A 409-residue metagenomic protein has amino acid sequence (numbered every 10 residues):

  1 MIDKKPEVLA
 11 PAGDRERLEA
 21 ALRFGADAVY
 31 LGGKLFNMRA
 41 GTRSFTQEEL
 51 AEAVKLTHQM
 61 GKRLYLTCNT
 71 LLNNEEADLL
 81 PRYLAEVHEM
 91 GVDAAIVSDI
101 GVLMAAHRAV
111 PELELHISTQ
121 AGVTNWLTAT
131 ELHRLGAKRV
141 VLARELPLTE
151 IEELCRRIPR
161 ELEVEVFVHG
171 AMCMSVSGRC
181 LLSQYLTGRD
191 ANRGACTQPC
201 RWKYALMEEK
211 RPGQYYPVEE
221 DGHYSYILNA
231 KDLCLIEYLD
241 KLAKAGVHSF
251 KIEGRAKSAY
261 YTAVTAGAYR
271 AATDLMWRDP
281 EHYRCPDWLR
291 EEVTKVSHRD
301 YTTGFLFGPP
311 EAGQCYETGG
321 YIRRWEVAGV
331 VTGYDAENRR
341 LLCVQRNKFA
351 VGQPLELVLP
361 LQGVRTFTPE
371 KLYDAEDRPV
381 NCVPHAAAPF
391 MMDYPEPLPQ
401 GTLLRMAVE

Functional and structural regions predicted by a protein language model:
M1-R23, A28-L31, L35, V54 (+6 more regions): Surface-exposed amphipathic alpha-helical tracts and adjacent flexible/coil segments at the periphery of soluble enzymes
R17, G101-V102: Alpha-helix capping/helix-boundary segments
R39-L56: Glycine-rich, positively charged N-terminal anion/phosphate-binding segment
A51, L64, Y83, V97-S98: Phosphodiester-processing cores and adjacent nucleic acid-binding clamps
L66-T67, V97, I117-T119: Short beta-strand elements of ligand-binding domains
D78, E112-T124: Gly/Gly-Pro- and Ser/Thr-rich, intrinsically disordered tail segments characteristic of DNA damage-repair and tolerance
M104-H107: Short active-site loop/helix that positions an aromatic residue
